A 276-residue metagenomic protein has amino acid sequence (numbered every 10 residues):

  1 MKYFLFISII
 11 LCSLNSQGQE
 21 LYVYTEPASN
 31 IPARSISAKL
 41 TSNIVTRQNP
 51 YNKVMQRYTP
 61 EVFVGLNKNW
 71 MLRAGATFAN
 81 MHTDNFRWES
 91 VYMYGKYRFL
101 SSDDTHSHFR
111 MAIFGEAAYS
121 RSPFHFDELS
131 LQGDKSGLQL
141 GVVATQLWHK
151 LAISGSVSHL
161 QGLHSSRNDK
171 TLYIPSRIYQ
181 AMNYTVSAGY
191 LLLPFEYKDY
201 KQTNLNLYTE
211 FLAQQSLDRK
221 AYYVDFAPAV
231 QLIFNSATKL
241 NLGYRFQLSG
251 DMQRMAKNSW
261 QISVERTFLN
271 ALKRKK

Functional and structural regions predicted by a protein language model:
M1-F4: Positively charged n-region of N-terminal signal peptides that target proteins for export
G18-H149, I153-G155, H159-H164, P175-Q231 (+1 more regions): Transmembrane beta-barrel domains of Gram-negative outer membranes and organellar outer membranes
R167-D169: Covalent nucleotidyltransferase core used to form phosphodiester bonds in nucleic acids
